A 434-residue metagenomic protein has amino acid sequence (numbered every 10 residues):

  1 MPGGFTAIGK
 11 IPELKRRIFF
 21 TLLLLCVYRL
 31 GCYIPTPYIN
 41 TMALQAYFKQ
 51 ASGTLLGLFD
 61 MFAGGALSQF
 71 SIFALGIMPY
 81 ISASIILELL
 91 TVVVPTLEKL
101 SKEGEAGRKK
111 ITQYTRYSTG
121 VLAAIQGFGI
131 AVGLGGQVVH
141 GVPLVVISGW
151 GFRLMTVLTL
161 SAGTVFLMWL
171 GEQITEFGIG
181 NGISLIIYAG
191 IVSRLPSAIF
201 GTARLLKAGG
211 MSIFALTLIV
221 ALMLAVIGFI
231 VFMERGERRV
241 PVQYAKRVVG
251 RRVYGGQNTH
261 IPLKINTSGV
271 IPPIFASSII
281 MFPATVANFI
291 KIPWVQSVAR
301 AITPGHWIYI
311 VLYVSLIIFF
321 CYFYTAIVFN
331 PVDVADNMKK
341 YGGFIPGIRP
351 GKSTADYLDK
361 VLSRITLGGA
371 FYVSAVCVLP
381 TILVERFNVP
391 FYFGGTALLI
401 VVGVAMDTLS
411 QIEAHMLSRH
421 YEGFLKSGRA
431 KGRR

Functional and structural regions predicted by a protein language model:
M1-S101, A106-R434: N-terminal cationic and glycine-rich segments that engage phosphates or anionic surfaces
